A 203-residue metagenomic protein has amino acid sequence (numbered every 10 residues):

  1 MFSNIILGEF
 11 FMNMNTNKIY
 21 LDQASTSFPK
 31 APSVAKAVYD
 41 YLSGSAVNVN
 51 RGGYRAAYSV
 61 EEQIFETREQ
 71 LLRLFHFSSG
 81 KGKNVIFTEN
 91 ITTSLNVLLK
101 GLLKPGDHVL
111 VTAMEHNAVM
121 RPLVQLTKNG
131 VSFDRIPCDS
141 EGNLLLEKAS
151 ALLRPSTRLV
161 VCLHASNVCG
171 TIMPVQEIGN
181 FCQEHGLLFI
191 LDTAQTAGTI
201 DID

Functional and structural regions predicted by a protein language model:
F2-D203: Pyridoxal 5′-phosphate
